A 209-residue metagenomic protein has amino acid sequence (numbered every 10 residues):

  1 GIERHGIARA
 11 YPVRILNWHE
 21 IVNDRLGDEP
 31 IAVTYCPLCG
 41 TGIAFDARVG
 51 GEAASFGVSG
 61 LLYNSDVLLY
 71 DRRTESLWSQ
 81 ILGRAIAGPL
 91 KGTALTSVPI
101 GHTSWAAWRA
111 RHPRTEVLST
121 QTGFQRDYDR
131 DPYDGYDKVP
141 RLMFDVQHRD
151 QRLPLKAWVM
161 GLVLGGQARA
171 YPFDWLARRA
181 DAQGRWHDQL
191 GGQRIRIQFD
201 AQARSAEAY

Functional and structural regions predicted by a protein language model:
G1-Y209: Mid-to-C-terminal functional-domain signal that highlights helix-capping/loop sites within ligand-binding modules
